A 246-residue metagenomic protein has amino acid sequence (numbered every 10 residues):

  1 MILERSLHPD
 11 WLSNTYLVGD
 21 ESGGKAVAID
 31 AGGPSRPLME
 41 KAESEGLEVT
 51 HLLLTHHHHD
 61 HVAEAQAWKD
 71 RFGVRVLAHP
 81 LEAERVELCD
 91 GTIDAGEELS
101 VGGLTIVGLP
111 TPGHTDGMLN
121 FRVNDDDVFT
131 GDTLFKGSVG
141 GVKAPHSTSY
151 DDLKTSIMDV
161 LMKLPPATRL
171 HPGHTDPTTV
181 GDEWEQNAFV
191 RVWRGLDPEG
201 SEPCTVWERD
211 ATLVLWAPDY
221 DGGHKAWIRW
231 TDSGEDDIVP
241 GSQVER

Functional and structural regions predicted by a protein language model:
M1-E45, N120-G131, G137: Conserved beta-strand hairpin/beta-sheet module of binuclear metal-dependent hydrolase folds, prominently
W11-L12, G23-A26, A31-V107, A188-F189: Active-site HxH/HxHxD metal-binding segment of metal-dependent hydrolases
L17, E98-V123, V128: Core dinuclear metal-dependent hydrolase active-site scaffold
A31-G33, H57, L104, H114-T115 (+4 more regions): Active-site metal-binding loops of divalent metal-dependent hydrolases
L52-V62, L109-M118, L170-P177: Histidine-centered catalytic micro-motifs
L77-H79, G131, G173: Generic beta-sheet signal
G140-T148: Short glycine-enriched, charge-decorated loop/helix-capping segments at active-site entrances that position
T155-R246: Accessory terminal helices/loops
